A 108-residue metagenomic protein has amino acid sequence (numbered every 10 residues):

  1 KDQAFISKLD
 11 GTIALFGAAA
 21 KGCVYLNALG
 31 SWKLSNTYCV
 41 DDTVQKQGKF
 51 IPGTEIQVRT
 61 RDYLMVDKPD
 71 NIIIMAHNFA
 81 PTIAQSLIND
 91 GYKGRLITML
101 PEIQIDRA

Functional and structural regions predicted by a protein language model:
K1-A108: Hydrophobic, well-ordered beta-alpha structural blocks that scaffold small-molecule cofactor pockets
